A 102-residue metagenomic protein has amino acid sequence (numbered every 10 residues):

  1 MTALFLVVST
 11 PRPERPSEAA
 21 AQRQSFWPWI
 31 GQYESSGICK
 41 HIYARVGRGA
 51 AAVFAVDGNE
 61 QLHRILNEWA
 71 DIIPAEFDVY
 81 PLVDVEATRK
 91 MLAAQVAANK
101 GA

Functional and structural regions predicted by a protein language model:
M1-G49, D57-Q61, E86-A102: Short S/T/G/P-rich N-terminal loop/turn motif that feeds into the first structured element of a domain
E18-A19, V53, A75-E76: A short, polar/proline- and glycine-enriched secondary-structure boundary/capping micro-motif
G31-Y33, W69-I72: Short, conserved catalytic or adaptor-binding loops enriched in Gly and charged residues
A52-F54, I65: Functionalized membrane-embedded alpha-helices
Q61-A70: Short amphipathic alpha-helices in soluble, non-transmembrane regions that often serve as interface/regulatory elements
I73-D84: Conserved short beta-strand edge segments in small beta-sheet-based binding/regulatory domains
